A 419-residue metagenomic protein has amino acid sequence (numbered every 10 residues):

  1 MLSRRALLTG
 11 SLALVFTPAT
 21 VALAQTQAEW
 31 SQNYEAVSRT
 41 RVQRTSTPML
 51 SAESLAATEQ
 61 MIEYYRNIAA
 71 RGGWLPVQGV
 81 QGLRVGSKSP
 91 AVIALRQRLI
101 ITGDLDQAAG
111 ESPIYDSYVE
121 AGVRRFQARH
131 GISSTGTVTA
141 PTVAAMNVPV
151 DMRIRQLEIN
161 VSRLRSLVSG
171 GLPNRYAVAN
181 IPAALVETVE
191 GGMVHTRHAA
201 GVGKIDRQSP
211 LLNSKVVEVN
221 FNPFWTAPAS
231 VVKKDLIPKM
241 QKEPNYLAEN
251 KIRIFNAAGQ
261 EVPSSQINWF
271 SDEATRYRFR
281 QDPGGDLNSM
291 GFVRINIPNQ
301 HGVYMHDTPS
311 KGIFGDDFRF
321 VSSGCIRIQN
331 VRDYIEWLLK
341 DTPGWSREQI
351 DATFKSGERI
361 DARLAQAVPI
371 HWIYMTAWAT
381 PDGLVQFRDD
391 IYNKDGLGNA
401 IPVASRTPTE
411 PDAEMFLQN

Functional and structural regions predicted by a protein language model:
M1-L12: N-terminal secretory signal peptides and thylakoid transit peptides that target proteins across membranes
F16-V21: C-terminal segment of classical bacterial N-terminal signal peptides
L23-D106, E111-R129, S133, A140-N419: Well-ordered beta-sheet/strand-loop patches within structured domains
